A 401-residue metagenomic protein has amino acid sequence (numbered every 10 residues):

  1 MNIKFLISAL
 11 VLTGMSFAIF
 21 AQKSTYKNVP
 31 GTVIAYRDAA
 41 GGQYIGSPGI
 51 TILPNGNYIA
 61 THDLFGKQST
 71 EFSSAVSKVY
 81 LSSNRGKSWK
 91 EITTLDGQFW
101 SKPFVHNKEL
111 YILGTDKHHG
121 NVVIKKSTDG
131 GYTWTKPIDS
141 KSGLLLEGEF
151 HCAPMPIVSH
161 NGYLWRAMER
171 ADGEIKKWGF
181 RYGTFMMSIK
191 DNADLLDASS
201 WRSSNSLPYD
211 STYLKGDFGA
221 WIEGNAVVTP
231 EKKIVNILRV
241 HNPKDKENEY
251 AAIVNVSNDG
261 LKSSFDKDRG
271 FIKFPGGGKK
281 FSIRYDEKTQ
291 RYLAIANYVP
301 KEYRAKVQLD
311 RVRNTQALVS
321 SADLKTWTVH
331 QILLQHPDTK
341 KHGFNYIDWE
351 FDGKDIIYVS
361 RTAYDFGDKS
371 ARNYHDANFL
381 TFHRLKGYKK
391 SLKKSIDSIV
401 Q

Functional and structural regions predicted by a protein language model:
M1-K23: Bacterial Sec-dependent N-terminal signal peptides
Q22-S47, T51-F99, F104-A153, S159-G219 (+4 more regions): Beta-rich carbohydrate-recognition and catalytic domains
K279-K280: Alpha-helical scaffolding within the catalytic cores of extracellular/periplasmic polymer-degrading hydrolases
I283: Catalytic cores of secreted/periplasmic lytic hydrolases that degrade extracellular macromolecules
